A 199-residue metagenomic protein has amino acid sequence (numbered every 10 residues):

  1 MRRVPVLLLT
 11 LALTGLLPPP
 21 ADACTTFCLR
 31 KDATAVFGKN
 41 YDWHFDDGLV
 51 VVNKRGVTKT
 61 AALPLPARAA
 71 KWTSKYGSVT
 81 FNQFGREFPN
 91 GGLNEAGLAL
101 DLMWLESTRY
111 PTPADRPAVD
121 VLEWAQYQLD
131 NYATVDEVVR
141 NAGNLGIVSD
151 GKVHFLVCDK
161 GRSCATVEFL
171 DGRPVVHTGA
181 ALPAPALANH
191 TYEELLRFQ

Functional and structural regions predicted by a protein language model:
M1-V4: Positively charged n-region of N-terminal signal peptides that target proteins for export
V6-L16: Bacterial N-terminal signal peptides
G15, L65-S78, Q128-N141: Short, basic/low-complexity N-terminal boundary segments at the transition from targeting/disordered tails
L17-A23: Sec/Tat signal peptide C-region and signal peptidase I cleavage site
A23-P117, S149-K152: A contiguous strand-loop segment
L29, Q126, Y132-Q199: Accessory structured domains or lobes within enzymes
P111-D115, E123-L129: Second-shell loop/turn segments in exported
